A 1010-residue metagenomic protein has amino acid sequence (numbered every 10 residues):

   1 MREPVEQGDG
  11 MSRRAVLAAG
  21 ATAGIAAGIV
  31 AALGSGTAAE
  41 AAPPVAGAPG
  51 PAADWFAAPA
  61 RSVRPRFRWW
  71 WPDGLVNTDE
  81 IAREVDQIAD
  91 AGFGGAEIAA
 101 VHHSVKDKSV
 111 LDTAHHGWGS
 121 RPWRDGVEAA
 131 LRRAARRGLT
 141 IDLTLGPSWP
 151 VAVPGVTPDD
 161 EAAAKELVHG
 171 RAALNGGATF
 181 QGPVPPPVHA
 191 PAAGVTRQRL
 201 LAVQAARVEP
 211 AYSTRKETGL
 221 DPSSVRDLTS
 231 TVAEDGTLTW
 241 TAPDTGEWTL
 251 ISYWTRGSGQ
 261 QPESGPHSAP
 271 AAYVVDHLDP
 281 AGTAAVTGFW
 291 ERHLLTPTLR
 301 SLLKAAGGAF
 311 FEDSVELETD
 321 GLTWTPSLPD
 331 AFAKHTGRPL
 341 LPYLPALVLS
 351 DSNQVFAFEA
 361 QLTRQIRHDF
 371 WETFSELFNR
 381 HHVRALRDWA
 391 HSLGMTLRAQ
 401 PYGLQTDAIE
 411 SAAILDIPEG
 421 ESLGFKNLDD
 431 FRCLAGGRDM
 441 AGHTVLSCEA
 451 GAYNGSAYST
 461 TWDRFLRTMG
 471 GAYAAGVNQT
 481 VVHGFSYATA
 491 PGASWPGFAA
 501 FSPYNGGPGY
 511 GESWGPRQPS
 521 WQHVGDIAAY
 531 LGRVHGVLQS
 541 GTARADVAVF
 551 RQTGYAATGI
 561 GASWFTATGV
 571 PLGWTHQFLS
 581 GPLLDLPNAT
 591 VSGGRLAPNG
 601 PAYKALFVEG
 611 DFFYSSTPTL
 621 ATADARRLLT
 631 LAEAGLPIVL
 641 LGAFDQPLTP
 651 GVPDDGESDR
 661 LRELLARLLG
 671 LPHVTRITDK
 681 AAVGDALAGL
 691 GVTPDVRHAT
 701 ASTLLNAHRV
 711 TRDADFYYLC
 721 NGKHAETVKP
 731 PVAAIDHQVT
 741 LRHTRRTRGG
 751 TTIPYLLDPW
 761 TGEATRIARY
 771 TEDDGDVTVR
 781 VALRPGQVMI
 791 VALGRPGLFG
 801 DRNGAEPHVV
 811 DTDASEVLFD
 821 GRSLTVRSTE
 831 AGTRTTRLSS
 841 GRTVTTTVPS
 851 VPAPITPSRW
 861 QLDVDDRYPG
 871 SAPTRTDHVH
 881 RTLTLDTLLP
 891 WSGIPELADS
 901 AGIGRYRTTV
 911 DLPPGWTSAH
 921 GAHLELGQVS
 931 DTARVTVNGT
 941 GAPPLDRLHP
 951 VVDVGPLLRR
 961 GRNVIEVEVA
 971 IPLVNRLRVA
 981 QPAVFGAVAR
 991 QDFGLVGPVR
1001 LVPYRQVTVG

Functional and structural regions predicted by a protein language model:
M1-M11, I25-A26: N-terminal secretory signal peptides
A15-G36: N-terminal export signals
A31-A48: C-terminal segment of N-terminal export signals and the immediately downstream linker at the start of the mature
G47-A58, R64, V76-A91, G95 (+8 more regions): Mature extracytoplasmic enzyme cores
A82, W118-P147, G155, R300-A309 (+5 more regions): Carbohydrate-binding surfaces of carbohydrate-active enzymes
W149-A152, K165, R171-N175, V184-S224 (+7 more regions): An acidic-aromatic loop/edge-strand motif
T778-R780, V951-P956: Exposed aromatic-hydrophobic patches
V910-L912, W916-N938, I965-V969: Aromatic-lined ligand-binding clefts that engage carbohydrates, nucleic acids, or primary amines
